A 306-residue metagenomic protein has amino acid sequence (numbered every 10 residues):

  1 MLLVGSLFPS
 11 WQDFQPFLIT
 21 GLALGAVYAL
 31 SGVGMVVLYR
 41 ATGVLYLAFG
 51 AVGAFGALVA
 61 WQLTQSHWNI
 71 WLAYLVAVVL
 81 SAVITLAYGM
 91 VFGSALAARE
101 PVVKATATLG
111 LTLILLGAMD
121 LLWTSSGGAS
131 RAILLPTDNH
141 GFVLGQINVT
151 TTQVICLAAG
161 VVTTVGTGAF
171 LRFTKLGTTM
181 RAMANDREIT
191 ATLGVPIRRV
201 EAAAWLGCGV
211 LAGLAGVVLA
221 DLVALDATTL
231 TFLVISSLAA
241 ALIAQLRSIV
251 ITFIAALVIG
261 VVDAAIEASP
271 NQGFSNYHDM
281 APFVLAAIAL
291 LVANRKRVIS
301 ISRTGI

Functional and structural regions predicted by a protein language model:
M1-L2, D13, N185-T192, P196-R199 (+1 more regions): Cytosolic-side transmembrane-helix boundaries in multi-pass membrane proteins
M1-S31, V59, H67-Y74, R99-A105 (+7 more regions): Membrane-interfacial amphipathic/re-entrant helices at transmembrane-helix boundaries
P9-V27, F170-K175, A202-A244, A264-M280: Inter-helical junctions in multi-pass inner-membrane proteins, predominant in energy-converting antiporter-like
D13-Q65, Y88-V103, L242-V250, V292: Single transmembrane alpha-helix segments in multi-pass membrane proteins
T20, L24-G25, G145-D226, I249-A255: Helix-loop-helix "hairpin" substructures at the membrane interface of multi-pass membrane proteins
M35, W68-T112, A118, A255-I259 (+1 more regions): Alpha-helical transmembrane segments within multi-pass membrane transporters and channels
V52, L96-D120, L230-L242, A255-V258 (+1 more regions): Pore- or pathway-lining transmembrane helices of multi-pass membrane proteins that form conduits for solutes/ions
L96, K104-F173, V200-A203, A268-H278 (+2 more regions): Transmembrane helix-bundle core of multi-pass membrane transporters and related energy-transducing complexes
